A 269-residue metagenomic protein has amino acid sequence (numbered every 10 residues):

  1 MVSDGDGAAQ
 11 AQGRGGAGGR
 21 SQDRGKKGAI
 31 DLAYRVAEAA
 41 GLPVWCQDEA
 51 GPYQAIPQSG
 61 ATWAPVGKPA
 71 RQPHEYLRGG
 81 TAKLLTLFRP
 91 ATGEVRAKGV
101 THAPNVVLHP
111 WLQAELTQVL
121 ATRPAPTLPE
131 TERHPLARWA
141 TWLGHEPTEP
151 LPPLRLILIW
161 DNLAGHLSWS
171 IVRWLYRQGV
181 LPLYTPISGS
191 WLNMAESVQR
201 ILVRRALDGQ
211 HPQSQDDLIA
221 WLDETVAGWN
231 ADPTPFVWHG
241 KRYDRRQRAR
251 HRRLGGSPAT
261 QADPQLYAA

Functional and structural regions predicted by a protein language model:
M1-G15, P43, E49-P52: Conserved short alpha-helical interface segments
A17-G19, A220-A269: C-terminal domain-tail junction helix/linker
R24-Q118, T122, A249-R253: Extended, low-complexity cationic-aromatic segments
W45-Q47, L156-W160, L183-T185, V237-G240: Short beta-strand segments
C46-D48, L87, G93, L112 (+6 more regions): Mobile genetic element proteins and their domesticated derivatives, centered on retroelements and DNA transposons
A70-L77, R177-M194, Q210-P212: RNase H-like polynucleotidyl transferase catalytic core
V95, A195-D217, G228-N230: Active-site proximal helix-loop segment of RNase H-like, two-metal nucleases, encompassing DDE(D)
A125-A140, P153-H166: Acidic/histidine-rich, metal-coordinating catalytic segments
